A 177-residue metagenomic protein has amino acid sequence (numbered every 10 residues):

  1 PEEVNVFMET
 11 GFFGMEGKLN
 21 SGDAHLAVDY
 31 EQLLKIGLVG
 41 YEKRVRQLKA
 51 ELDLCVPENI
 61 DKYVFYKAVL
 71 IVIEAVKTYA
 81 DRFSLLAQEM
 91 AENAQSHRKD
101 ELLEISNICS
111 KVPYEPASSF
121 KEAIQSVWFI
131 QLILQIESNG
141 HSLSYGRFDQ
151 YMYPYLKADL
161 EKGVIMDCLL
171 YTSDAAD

Functional and structural regions predicted by a protein language model:
P1-Q135: N-terminal accessory/cap region of cofactor-dependent oxidoreductases and related radical enzymes
F83-A87, Y151-A158: A general alpha-helix detector
M90-H97, L156-C168: Inter-helical turn/loop segments and adjacent helix faces that build the functional surface of alpha-helical bundle
E104-N107, D149-P154, S173: Amphipathic alpha-helical scaffolding segments
S118, N139-R147, E161-C168: Alpha-helix capping and helix-loop boundary segments enriched in small/acidic/polar residues
I124-Q131, G146-Y155: Short, conserved phosphate-binding/catalytic loop or strand-edge motifs used in phosphoryl-/nucleotidyl-transfer
L132-E137, P154, L160-K162: Non-catalytic regulatory/linker segments of enzymes
Y171-D177: Conserved small/polar residues in nucleotide/adenosyl-binding loops
